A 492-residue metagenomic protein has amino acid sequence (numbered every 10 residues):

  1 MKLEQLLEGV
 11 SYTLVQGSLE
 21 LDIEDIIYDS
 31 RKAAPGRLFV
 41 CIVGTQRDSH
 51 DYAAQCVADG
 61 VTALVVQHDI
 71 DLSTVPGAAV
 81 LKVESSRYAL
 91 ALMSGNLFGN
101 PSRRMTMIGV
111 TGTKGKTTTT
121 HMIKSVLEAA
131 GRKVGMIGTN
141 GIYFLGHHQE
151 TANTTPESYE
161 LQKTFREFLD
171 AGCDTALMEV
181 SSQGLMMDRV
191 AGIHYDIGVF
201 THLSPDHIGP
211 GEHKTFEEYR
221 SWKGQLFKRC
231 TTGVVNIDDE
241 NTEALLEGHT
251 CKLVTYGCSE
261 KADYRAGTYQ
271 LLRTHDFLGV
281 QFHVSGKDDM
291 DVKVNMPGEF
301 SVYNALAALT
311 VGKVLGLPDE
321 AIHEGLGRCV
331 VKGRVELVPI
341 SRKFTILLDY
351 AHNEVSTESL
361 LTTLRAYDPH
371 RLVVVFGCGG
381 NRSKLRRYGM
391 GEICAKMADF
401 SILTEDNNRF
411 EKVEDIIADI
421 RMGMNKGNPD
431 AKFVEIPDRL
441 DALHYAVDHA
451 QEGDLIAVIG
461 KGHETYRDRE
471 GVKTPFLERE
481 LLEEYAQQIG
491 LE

Functional and structural regions predicted by a protein language model:
M1-L14, P35-L38, T250, K287 (+4 more regions): ATP-dependent carboxylate-amine ligase
M1-L92, K228, Y269, K293 (+4 more regions): N-terminal leader/targeting and accessory segments in enzymes
L7-G9, I70-G77, A171, D196-I346 (+2 more regions): Acidic, Mg2+-coordinating active-site environments of NTP-dependent enzymes
L7-V10, A89-G233, I237, N241-H249 (+3 more regions): Phosphate-binding loop of NTP-binding sites
G44-Q46, S182-Q183, S204-H207, D239-E240 (+3 more regions): Short glycine-rich anion-binding loops that position phosphate/pyrophosphate groups of nucleotides and phosphorylated
A53-A58, L169, A191, R365: Non-catalytic positions within long, well-ordered alpha-helices that form the structural scaffold/packing of enzyme
A58, T62-H68, G233-I237, V375-F376 (+1 more regions): Short internal beta-strands
M136, M178, G198, V235 (+4 more regions): Structural beta-sheet core signal
